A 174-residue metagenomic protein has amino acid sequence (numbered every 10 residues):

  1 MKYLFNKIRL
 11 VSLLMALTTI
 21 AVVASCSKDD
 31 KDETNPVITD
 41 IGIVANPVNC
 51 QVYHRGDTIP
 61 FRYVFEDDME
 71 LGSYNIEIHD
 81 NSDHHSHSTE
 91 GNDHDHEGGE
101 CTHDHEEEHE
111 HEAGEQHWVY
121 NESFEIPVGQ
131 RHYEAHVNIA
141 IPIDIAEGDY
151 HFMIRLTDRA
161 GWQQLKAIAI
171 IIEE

Functional and structural regions predicted by a protein language model:
K2, N35-E174: First exposed extracellular module after export/assembly in secreted or surface-exposed proteins
K2-L13: Bacterial N-terminal signal peptides that target proteins for export
T19-I20, E90: N-terminal compositionally biased, intrinsically disordered segments and leader/signal-like regions
A21-S25: C-terminal motif of bacterial Sec signal peptides marking the signal peptidase cleavage site
S27-D30: Bacterial signal peptide processing site
